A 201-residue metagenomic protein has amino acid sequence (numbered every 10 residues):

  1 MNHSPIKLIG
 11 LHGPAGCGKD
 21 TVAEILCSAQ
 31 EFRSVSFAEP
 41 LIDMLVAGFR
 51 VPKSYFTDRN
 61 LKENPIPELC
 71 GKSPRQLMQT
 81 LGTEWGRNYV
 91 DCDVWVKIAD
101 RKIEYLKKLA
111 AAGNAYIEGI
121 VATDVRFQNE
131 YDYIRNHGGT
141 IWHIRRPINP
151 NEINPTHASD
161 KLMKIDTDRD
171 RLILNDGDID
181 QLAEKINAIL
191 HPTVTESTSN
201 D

Functional and structural regions predicted by a protein language model:
M1-L8: Extreme N-terminal, non-catalytic leader segments that precede Walker-type/kinase nucleotide-binding cores
H12, F37, T123-V125: Short His-Asn-centered micro-motif
H12-A15, N129-H137, H143-D201: Small-molecule kinase domains that catalyze NTP-dependent phosphoryl transfer to phosphate-bearing small molecules
K19: Conserved lysine of the Walker
V22: Hydrophobic positions on the alpha1 helix immediately C-terminal to the Walker A/P-loop
S28-V35: Post-Walker A helix-loop "phosphate-sensing" segment adjacent to the P-loop in P-loop NTPases
R33, I98-N154: ATP-dependent NMP and nucleoside kinases share a basic, alpha-helical "lid"
E39-I117: ATP-dependent small-molecule kinase phosphotransfer cores that center on conserved nucleotide phosphate-binding segments
